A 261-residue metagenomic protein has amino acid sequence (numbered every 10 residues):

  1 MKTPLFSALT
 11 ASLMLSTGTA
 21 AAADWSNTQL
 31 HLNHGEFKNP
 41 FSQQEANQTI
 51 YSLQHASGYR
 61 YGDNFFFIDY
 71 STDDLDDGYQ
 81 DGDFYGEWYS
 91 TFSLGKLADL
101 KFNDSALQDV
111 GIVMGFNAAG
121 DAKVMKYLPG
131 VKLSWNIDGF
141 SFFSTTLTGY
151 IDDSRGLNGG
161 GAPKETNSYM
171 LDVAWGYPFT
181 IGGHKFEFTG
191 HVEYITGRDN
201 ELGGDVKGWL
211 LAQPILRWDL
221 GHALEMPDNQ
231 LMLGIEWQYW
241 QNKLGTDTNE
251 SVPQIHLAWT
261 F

Functional and structural regions predicted by a protein language model:
M1-S26: Cleavable N-terminal export/targeting peptides
A22-S26, Y61-F65, L94-G111, N136-S144 (+2 more regions): Short loop/turn motifs that connect adjacent beta-strands in outer-membrane beta-barrel proteins
A22-S71: Short glycine/proline- and aromatic-enriched beta-strand/turn motifs that initiate or cap beta-hairpins
L32-K38, Y70-D74, M114-G120, G149-R155 (+3 more regions): Transmembrane beta-strands of outer-membrane beta-barrel pores
Q43-N47, G78-F84, D121-M125, G160-N167 (+2 more regions): Replace "Gram-negative outer membrane beta-barrel proteins" with "bacterial and organellar outer membrane beta-barrel
L53, W88, P129-L133, V173-W175 (+2 more regions): Membrane-embedded beta-strands of outer-membrane beta-barrel proteins, especially the hydrophobic/small aromatic
I151-Q230, W259-F261: Outer-membrane beta-barrel transmembrane domain signature
N249-F261: Outer-membrane beta-barrel "beta-signal"
